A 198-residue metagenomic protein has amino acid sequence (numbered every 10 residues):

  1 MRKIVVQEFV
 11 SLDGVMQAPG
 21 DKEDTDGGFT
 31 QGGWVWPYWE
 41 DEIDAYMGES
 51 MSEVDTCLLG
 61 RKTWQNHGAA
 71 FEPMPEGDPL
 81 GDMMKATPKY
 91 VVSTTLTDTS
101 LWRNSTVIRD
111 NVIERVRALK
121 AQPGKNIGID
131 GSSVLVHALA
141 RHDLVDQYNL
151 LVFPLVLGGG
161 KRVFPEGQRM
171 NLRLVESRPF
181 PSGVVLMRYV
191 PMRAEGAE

Functional and structural regions predicted by a protein language model:
M1-E198: Enzymes that bind and transform nitrogen-containing heteroaromatic metabolites
